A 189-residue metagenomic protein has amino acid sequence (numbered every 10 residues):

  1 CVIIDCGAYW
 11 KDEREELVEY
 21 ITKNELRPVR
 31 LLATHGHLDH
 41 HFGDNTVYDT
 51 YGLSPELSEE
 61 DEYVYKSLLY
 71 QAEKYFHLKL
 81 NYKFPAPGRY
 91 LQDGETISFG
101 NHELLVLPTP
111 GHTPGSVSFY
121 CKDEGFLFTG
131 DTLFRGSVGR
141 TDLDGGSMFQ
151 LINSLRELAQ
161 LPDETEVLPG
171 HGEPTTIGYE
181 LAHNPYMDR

Functional and structural regions predicted by a protein language model:
C1-N24, S118-G130: Conserved beta-strand hairpin/beta-sheet module of binuclear metal-dependent hydrolase folds, prominently
I4-C6, R27-H37, P55-S58, P108-G111 (+2 more regions): Active-site neighborhood of phospho(di)ester-bond hydrolases with catalytic His/Asp-centered motifs
D5, H35, V47, L91 (+6 more regions): Divalent metal-coordination and catalytic microenvironments
Y9-K11, G36-H41, Y63-V64, P114-S116 (+2 more regions): Active-site environment of divalent metal-dependent phosphoester hydrolases
Y9-R14, V18-S98, A182-Y186: Active-site HxH/HxHxD metal-binding segment of metal-dependent hydrolases
G94-C121: Core dinuclear metal-dependent hydrolase active-site scaffold
Y120, G125-F126, F149-R189: Divalent-metal (often Zn2+) His-rich catalytic cores of metallo-beta-lactamase-fold enzymes
C121, G125-T129, L133-R135, R140-F149: Flexible, gly/pro- and Lys/Arg-enriched active-site loops
